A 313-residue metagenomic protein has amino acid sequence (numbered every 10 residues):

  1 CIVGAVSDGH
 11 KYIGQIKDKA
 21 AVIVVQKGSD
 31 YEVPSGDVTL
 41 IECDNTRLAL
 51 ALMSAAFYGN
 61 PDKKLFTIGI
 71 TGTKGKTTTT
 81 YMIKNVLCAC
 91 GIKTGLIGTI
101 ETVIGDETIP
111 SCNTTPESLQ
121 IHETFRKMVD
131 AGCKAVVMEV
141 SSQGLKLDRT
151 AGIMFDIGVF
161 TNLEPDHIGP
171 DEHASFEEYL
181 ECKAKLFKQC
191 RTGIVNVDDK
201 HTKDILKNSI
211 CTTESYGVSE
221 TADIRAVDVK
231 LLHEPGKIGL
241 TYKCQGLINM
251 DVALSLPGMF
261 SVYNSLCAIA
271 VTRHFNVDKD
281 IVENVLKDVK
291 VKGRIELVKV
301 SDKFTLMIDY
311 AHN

Functional and structural regions predicted by a protein language model:
C1-L52, K200, A222, A253 (+2 more regions): N-terminal leader/targeting and accessory segments in enzymes
C1-S7, L306-N313: Short, glycine-rich nucleotide/cofactor-binding loops
V3, V25, M138, V195 (+1 more regions): Active-site flanking residues adjacent to catalytic metal/cofactor-binding acidic residues
K19-A20, G91, G132, N276: Glycine-centered short loops/turns at secondary-structure junctions
A20-A21, S35-D44, T108-C112, I210-G217: Active-site regions of enzymes building and remodeling cell-envelope glycoconjugates
K27-D30, T99-I100, L163, V218: Short, ordered loop/turn segments at secondary-structure junctions
L48-G193, V197, H201-T212, L266: Phosphate-binding loop of NTP-binding sites
E172-L180, A184, K207-H312: Adenine nucleotide phosphate-binding catalytic loops in nucleotide-utilizing enzymes
